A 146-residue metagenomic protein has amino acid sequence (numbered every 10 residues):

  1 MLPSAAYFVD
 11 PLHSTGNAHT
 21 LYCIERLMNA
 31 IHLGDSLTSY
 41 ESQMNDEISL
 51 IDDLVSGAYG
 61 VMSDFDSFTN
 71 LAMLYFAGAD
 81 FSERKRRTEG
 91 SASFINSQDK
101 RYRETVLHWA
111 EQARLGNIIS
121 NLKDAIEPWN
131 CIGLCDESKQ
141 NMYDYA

Functional and structural regions predicted by a protein language model:
M1-I51: Conserved mid-domain beta->alpha element of the FAD-binding
N29-A146: C-terminal helical "tail/cap" subdomain of flavin- and related membrane-associated enzymes
